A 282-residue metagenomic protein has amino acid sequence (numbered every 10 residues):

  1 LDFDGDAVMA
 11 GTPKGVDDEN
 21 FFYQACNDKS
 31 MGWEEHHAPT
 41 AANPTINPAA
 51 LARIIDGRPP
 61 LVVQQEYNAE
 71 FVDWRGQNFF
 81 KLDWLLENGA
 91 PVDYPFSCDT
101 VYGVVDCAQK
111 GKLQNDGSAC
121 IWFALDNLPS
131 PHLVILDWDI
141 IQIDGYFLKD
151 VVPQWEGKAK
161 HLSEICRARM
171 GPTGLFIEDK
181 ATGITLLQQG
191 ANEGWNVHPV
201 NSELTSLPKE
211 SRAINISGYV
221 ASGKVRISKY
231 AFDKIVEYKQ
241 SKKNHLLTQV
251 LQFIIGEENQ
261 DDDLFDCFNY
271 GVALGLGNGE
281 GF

Functional and structural regions predicted by a protein language model:
L1-P59: ASCE P-loop NTPase helicase motor core
A10, H36-P39, Y67, I141-I143 (+1 more regions): Hydrophobic residues at beta-strand termini and immediately following loops that shape nucleotide-binding pockets
A10-T12, V105, I177-K180: Short His-Asn-centered micro-motif
E19-F21, Q114-N115, I184-A191: A short acidic (Asp/Glu
N43-A108: ATPase catalytic-site recognition across NTP-hydrolyzing enzymes
W74, N78, D126-F253: Mg2+-dependent endonuclease catalytic cores in nucleic-acid-processing enzymes, primarily RNase H-like
E87, F268-F282: Acidic two-metal-ion nuclease catalytic site recognized across multiple nuclease folds, prominently DnaQ/RNase D-T
F96-D126, C267: Gly/Thr-rich phosphate-binding beta-strand-loop-beta motif of the actin/hexokinase/Hsp70
